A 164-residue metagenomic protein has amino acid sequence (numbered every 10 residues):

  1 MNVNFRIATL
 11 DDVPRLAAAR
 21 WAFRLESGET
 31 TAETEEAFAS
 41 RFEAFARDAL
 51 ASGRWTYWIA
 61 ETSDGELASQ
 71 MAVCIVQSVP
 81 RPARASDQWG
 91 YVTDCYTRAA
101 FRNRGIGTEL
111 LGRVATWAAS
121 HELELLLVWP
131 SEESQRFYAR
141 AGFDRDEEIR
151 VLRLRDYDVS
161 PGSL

Functional and structural regions predicted by a protein language model:
N4-A18: A short beta-loop-alpha structural element at the N-terminal edge of CoA-dependent acyl/N-acetyltransferase catalytic
R24-F45, W55: Conserved GNAT-fold acetyl-CoA-binding loop/helix
I59, E66-I75, Y91, Y96: Conserved beta-strand in the GNAT
Q77-V92, R102, E148: A conserved beta-turn-beta hairpin within the catalytic core of GNAT-like acetyltransferases that forms part
F101, G105-R113: Conserved acetyl-CoA pyrophosphate-binding loop and the N-cap/start of the following alpha-helix in GNAT-like
L111, A118-P130: Conserved GNAT acetyl-CoA-binding A-motif
L123, A139-I149: Conserved acetyl-CoA-binding loop of GNAT-fold acetyltransferases
L126-R136, V151-R155: Conserved beta-strand-loop-alpha-helix junction that forms the acyl-donor binding cleft
